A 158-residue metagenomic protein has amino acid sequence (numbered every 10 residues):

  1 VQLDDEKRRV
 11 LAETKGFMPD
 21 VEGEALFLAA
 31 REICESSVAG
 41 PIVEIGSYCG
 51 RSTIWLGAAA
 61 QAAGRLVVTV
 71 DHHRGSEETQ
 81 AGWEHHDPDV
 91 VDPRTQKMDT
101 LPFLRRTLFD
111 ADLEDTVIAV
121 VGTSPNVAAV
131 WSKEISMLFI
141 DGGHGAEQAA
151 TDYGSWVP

Functional and structural regions predicted by a protein language model:
Q2-P158: S-adenosylmethionine/decaboxylated-SAM
